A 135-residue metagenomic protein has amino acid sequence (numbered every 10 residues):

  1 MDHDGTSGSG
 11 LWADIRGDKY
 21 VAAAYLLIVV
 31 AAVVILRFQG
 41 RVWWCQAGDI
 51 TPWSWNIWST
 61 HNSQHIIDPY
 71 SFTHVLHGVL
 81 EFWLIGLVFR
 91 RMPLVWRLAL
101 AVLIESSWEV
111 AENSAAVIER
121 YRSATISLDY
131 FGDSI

Functional and structural regions predicted by a protein language model:
D2-I135: Bulky hydrophobic segments
